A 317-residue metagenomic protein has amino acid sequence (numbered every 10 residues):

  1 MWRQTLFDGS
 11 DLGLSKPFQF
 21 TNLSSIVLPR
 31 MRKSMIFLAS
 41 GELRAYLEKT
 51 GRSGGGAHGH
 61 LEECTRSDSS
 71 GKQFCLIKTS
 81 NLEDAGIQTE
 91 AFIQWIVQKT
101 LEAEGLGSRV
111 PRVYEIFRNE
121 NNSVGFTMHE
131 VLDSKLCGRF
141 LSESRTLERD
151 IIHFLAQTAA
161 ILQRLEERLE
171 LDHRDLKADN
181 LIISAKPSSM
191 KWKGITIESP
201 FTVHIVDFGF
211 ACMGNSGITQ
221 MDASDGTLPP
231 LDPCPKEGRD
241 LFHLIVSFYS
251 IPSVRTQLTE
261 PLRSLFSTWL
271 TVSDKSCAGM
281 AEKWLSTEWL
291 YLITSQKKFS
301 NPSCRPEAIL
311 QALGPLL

Functional and structural regions predicted by a protein language model:
R3-G9, L228-L317: Helical subdomain adjoining the active site within ATP-dependent kinase catalytic cores
L14-S69: ATP-binding glycine-rich phosphate-binding loop
G41, E48, L61, R66 (+6 more regions): Membrane-embedded alpha-helical bundles of multi-pass transporters/translocases, especially carrier/permease families
T50, A57-E104: ATP-binding glycine-rich loop module of kinase domains
K78-S80, F140-E143, S216-M221, Y249: Short coil/turn segments at secondary-structure boundaries
G105-R149: Conserved structural core of kinase catalytic domains
S144-R174, A178-D179: Conserved kinase catalytic-core helix
K177-E237: Catalytic activation segment of kinase domains across protein kinase-like and atypical kinase folds
